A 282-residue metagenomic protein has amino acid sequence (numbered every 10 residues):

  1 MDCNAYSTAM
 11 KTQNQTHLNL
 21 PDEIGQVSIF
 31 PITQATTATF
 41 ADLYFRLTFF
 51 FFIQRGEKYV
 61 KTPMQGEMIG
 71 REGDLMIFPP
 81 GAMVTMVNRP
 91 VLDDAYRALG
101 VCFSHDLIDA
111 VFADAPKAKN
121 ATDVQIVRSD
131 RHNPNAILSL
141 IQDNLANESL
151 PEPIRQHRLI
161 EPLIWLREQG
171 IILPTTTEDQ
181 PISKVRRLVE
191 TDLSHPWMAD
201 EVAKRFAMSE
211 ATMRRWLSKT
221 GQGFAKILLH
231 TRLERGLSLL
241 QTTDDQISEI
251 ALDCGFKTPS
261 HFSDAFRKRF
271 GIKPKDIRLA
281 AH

Functional and structural regions predicted by a protein language model:
M1-Q15, D264-H282: …primarily DNA-binding HTH/wHTH and HhH modules…
G25-N120: N-terminal regulatory/effector-sensing and dimerization cores that precede helix-turn-helix DNA-binding domains
A115-W165, Q169-L173: Amphipathic alpha-helical segments enriched in hydrophobic/aromatic residues interleaved with Lys/Arg
I141-P151, L163-P174, R186-M198, W216-L217 (+3 more regions): Basic, amphipathic alpha-helical hairpins
A203, A251-L252, S263: The alpha-helix within a helix-turn-helix
M213, H261-F262, F266: Short hydrophobic/aromatic patch on the recognition helix
K219-T258, L279-H282: Terminal helix-turn-helix DNA-binding modules in bacterial transcription factors
